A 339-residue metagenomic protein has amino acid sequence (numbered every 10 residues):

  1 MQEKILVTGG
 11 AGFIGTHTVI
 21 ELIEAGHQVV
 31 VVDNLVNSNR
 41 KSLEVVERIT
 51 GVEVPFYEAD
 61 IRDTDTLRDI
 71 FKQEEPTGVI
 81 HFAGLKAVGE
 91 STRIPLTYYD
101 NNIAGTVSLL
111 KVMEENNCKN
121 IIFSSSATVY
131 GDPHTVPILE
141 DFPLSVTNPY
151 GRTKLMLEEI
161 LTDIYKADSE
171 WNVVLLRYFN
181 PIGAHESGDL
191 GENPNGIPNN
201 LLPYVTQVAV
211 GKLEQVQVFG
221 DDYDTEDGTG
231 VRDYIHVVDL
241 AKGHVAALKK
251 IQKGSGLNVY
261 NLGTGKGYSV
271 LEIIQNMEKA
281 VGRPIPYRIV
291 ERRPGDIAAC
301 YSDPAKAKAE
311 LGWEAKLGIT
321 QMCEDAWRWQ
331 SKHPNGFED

Functional and structural regions predicted by a protein language model:
M1-A184: N-terminal Rossmann-like NAD(P)+-binding domain of SDR-like oxidoreductases, especially those catalyzing
A59, F71, Y98, N193-I197 (+4 more regions): Pocket-edge positions in alpha/beta enzyme catalytic cores
R93, N101, D168, G196-N200 (+3 more regions): A generic fold-level signal
Y99, T147-L155, G191-N199, P203 (+1 more regions): Short-chain dehydrogenase/reductase
G183-H185, D222-Y223: Short, basic/glycine-rich phosphate-binding loops at helix/coil junctions that contact nucleotide phosphates
S187-D189: Catalytic core of nucleotidyl cyclases, primarily class III adenylyl/guanylyl cyclases
L202-D339: C-terminal substrate-binding subdomain of Rossmann-fold SDR/epimerase-dehydratase oxidoreductases
